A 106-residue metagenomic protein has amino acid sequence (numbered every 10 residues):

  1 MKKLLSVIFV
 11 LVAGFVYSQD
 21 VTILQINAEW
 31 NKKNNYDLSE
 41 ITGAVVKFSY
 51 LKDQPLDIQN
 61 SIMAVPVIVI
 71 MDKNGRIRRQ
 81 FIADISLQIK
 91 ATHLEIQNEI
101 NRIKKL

Functional and structural regions predicted by a protein language model:
M1-L4: Positively charged n-region of N-terminal signal peptides that target proteins for export
F9-S18: Hydrophobic h-region of N-terminal signal peptides that target proteins for export in Gram-negative bacteria
F15, M71-D72: Short, acidic, Ser/Thr-enriched surface-loop or helix-capping motifs
S18-V46: Local sequence-structure signature of Cys/Sec-based thiol-disulfide redox active-site neighborhoods
G43-N60: Short, internal strand/loop/helix patches that form the active-site neighborhood or redox-interaction surface
S49-Y50, A64, D84-Q88: Flexible, solvent-exposed short loops/turns enriched in glycine
N60-M71: Structural micro-motif
K73-L106: Non-catalytic, surface beta->alpha helical segment in thiol-disulfide oxidoreductase systems
